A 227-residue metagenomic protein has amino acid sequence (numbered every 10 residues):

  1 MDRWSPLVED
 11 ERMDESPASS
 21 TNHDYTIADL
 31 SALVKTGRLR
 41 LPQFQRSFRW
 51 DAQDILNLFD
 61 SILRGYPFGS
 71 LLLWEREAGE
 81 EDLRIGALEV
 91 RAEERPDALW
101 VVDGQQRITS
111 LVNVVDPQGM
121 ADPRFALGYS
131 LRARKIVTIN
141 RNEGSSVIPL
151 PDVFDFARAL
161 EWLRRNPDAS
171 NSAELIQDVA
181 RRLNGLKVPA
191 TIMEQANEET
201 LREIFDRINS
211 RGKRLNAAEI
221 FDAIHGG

Functional and structural regions predicted by a protein language model:
D2-G227: Basic- and aromatic-enriched surface patches that contact anionic nucleotides/nucleic acids
